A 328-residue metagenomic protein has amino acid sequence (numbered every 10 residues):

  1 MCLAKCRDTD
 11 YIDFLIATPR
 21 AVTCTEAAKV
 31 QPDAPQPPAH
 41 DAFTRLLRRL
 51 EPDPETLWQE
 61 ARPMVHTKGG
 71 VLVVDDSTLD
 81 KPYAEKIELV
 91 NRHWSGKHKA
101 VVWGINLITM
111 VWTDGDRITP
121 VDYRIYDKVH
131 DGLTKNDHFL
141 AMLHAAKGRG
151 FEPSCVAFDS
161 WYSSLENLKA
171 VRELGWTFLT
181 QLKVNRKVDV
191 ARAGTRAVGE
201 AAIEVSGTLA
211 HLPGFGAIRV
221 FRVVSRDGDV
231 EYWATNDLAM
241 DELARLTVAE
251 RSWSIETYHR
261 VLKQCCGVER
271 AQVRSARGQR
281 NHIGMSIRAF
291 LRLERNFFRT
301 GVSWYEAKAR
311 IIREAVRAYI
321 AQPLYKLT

Functional and structural regions predicted by a protein language model:
M1-P52: Gly/serine-rich nucleotide phosphate-binding loop at the start of the catalytic core of nucleotide/ADP-ribose-handling
L3-A4, D8-D13, Y83-E85, D116-T328: Single, function-defining residue in the core of a domain
C6, T18-A21, P37, D41 (+5 more regions): Generic alpha-helical scaffold signal
D13, T44-R117: Active-site-proximal, Lys/Arg-enriched surface segment that forms a nucleic-acid-binding/basic interface patch
A17, D33, L47, K97-A100 (+1 more regions): Short gly/ser-rich anion-binding loops that grip negatively charged ligand groups
T23, L57, G69-V73, N106 (+2 more regions): Generic hydrophobic, aliphatic-rich segments that mediate packing or membrane embedding
C24-A27, F43, V73, H259 (+1 more regions): Long, contiguous hydrophobic alpha-helical segments, chiefly transmembrane helices and signal peptides
V30, M64-T67, R149, E173-L174: Alpha-helix C-cap/termination motif
